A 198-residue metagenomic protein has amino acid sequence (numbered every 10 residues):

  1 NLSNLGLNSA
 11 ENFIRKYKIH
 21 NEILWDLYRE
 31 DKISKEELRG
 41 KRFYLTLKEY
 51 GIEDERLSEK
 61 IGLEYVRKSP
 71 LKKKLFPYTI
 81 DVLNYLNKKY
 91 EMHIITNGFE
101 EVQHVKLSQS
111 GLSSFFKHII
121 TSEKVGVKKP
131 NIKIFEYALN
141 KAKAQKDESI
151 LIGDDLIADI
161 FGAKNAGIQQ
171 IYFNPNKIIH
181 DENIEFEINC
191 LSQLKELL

Functional and structural regions predicted by a protein language model:
N1-P77: N-terminal helical cap/lid subdomain that shapes the substrate entry/recognition surface in HAD-like hydrolases
G6-S9, D54, Y90, I94 (+2 more regions): Secondary-structure boundary/capping signal
H20-L24, E59-L63, D81-L83, L112-F115 (+1 more regions): A short alpha-helix capping/helix-coil boundary motif
Y28, E37, R42, P77-I80 (+4 more regions): Solvent-exposed, flexible loop/coil residues
D31-K32, L71, M92, E123 (+1 more regions): A generic structural signal for short
Y78-K89: Catalytic-core regions built around general acid/base machinery
N84, I95-L198: Asp-based, Mg2+/Mn2+-dependent phosphohydrolase catalytic module
K89-Y90, G167: Glycine-centered short loops/turns at secondary-structure junctions
